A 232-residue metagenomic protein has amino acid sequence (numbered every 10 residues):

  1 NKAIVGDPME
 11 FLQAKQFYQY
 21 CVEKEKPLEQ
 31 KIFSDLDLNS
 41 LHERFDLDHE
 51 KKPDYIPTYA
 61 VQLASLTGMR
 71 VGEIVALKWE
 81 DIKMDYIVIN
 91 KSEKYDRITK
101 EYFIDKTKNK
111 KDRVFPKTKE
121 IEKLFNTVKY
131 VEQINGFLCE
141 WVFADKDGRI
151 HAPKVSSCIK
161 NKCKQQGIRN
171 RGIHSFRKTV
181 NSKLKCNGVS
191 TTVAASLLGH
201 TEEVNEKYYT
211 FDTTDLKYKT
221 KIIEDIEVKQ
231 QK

Functional and structural regions predicted by a protein language model:
N1-D7, A64-V88, E93, T192: Short, charged phosphate-coordinating catalytic segments
I4, M9-V71, V75: Basic, Lys/Arg- and aromatic-enriched nucleic-acid-binding interface segment
A14, A76-F125: Conserved tyrosine-mediated DNA breakage-rejoining catalytic core shared by Y-recombinases
D35-N39, D96, T118-R169: Active-site/catalytic core of tyrosine-dependent DNA strand-transfer enzymes
Q62, L66-E73, K154, N161 (+1 more regions): C-terminal catalytic core of tyrosine-transesterase DNA break-rejoin enzymes
D81-M84, N170, V189-Y208: Short, polar N-cap/turn motifs at the start of nucleic acid-interacting alpha helices
E93, L198-I223: Catalytic-site neighborhood detector that most strongly recognizes the C-terminal catalytic loop/helix of tyrosine
R97, D105-D112, K119-I121, T127 (+3 more regions): C-terminal secondary-structure termini that scaffold catalytic or DNA-interacting sites
